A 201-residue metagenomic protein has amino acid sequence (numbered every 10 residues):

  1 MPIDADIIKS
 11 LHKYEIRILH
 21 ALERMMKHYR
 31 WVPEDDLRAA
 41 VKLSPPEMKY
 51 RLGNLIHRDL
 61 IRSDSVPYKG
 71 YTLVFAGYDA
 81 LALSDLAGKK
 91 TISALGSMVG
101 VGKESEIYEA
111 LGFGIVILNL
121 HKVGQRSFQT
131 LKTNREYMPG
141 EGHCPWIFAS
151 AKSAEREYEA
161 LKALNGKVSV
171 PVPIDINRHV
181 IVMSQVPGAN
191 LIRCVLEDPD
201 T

Functional and structural regions predicted by a protein language model:
P2-D6, P46-K49, H57-R62, D79-N190: Conserved ATP-binding subdomain of kinase catalytic cores across diverse folds
I8-E15, V66-D85: Short, cationic-aromatic polyanion-contact patches
H12-A40: Short amphipathic alpha-helical interface segments
Y29, K69, P173-I174: Short, surface-exposed helix-loop/turn micro-motifs enriched in polar/charged residues
N54: Alpha-helical DNA-recognition elements
F148, P199-D200: Mobile, glycine- and charge-enriched loop segments and immediately flanking short secondary-structure elements within
N190-P199: AlphaC helix of the protein kinase catalytic domain
